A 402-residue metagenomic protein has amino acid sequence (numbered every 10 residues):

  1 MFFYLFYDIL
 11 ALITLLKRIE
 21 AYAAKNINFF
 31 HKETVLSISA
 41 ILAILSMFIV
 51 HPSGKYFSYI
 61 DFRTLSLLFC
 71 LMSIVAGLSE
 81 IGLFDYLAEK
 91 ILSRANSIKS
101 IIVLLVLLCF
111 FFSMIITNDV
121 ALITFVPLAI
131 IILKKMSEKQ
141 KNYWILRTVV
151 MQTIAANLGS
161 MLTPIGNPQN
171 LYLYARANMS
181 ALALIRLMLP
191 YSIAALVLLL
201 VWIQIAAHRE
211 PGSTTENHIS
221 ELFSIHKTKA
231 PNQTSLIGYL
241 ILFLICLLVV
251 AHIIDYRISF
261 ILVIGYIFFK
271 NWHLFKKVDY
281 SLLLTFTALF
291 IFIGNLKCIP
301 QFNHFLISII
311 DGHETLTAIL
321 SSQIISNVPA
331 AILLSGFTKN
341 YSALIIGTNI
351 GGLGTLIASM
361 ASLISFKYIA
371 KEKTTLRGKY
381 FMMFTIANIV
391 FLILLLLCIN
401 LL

Functional and structural regions predicted by a protein language model:
F2-A21, Y143, L182-T228, L363-L402: Juxtamembrane and boundary regions of transmembrane helices in multi-pass small-molecule transporters and channels
Y4-V50, D61-S73, S235-I245, H252-F268 (+1 more regions): Hydrophobic mid-bilayer segments of alpha-helices in multi-pass membrane transport proteins, especially secondary
N26-K32, G54-T64, A181-Y191, A230-P231 (+3 more regions): Interfacial loop-to-helix junctions that mark the boundaries of transmembrane helices in multi-pass membrane
Y59, I81, D85-A88, I241-K339: Transmembrane helical segments that form the transport core of multi-pass membrane transport proteins
F62-T64, S93-V106, M136-T148, T234-I237 (+2 more regions): Membrane-interfacial loop-to-helix junctions in multi-pass transporters
K99-L104, S137-M151, S180-L189, N340-G351 (+1 more regions): Membrane-interface alpha-helices at helix entry/exit sites of multi-pass transporters
L107, F111-M161, Y172, I332-I346 (+2 more regions): Hydrophobic transmembrane alpha-helices that form the pore/transport pathway of multi-pass ion and small-solute
L199-I203, A207, P211-K276: Membrane-embedded hairpin module used as a gating/binding unit in multi-pass transport and secretion proteins
